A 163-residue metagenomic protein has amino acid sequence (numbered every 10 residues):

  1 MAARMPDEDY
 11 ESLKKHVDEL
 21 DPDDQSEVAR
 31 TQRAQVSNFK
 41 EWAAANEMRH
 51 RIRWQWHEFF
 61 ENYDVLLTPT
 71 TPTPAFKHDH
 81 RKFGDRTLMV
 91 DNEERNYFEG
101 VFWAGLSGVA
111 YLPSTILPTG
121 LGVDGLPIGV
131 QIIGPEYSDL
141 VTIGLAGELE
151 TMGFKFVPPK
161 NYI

Functional and structural regions predicted by a protein language model:
M1, G84-R86, I133-G134: Short, hinge-like loop/turn segments at secondary-structure boundaries
M1-H57, T73-P74, H78-H80, P118-T119 (+1 more regions): Short helix-loop capping/hinge segments that flank enzyme active sites or metal/cofactor-binding pockets
D24, A29, V90, E94-Y97 (+1 more regions): Short, well-ordered helical secondary-structure segments
K40-W42, T87-V90, Q131-I132: A short, structure-level motif marking secondary-structure boundaries and short turns
A43-E47, W54, N62, N96 (+2 more regions): Structural helix-boundary/capping segments
T70: Glycine-rich, N-terminal phosphate-binding loop of Rossmann-like dinucleotide-binding domains
F76-G100: Short, surface-exposed loop/helix-turn segments at secondary-structure junctions that function as lids/hinges flanking
